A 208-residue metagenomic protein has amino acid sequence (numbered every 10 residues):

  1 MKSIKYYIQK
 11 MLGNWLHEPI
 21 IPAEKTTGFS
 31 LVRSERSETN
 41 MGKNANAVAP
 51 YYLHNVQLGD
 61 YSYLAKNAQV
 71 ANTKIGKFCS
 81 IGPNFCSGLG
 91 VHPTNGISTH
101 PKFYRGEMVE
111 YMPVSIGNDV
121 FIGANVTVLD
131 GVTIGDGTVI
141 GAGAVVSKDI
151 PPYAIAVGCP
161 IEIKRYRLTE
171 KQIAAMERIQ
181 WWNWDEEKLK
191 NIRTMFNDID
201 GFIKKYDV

Functional and structural regions predicted by a protein language model:
M1-D119, V126, E170-V208: Domain-scale signature associated with acetyltransferase and cell-envelope carbohydrate enzymes
Y61-Y63, F78, D119-F121, G137-V139 (+2 more regions): Residue-level marker of beta-strand positions
A68, F85, V128, A144-V146 (+1 more regions): Short coil-to-beta-strand initiation/turn motif
N125-T138, A144-K148: Beta-rich strand-turn-strand
D149-Y153: Gly/Pro- and small hydrophobic-enriched strand-loop and loop-to-helix capping segments that sit at the rims
A154, E162-A175: Conserved beta-strand-loop-alpha-helix hinge in the C-terminal portion of ABC ATPase nucleotide-binding domains
